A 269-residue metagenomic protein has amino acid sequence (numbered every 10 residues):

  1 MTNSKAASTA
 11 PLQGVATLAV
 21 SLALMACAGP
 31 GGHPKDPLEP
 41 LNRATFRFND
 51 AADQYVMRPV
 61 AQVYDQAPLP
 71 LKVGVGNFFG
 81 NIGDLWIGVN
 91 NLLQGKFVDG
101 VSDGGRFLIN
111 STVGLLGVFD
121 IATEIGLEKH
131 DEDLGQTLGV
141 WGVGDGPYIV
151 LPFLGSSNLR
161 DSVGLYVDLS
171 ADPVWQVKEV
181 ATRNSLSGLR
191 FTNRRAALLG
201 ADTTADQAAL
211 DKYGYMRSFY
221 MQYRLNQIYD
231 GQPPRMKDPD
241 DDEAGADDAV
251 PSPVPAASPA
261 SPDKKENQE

Functional and structural regions predicted by a protein language model:
T2-A16: Bacterial N-terminal signal peptides that target proteins for export
A23-A26: C-terminal motif of bacterial Sec signal peptides marking the signal peptidase cleavage site
A28-P34: Bacterial lipoprotein signal-peptidase II cleavage site
G29, W141-E269: A structured, mid-to-C-terminal "fold-capping" secondary-structure block
K35-V63, G80: Post-signal peptide N-terminal segment of mature Sec-exported envelope proteins
P70-K72, Q94-V101, T123-E124, Q227-P234: Surface-exposed patches in mature extracellular/periplasmic domains of secreted proteins
N81, L85-L159: Mid-length scaffold segments of soluble, non-membrane domains
